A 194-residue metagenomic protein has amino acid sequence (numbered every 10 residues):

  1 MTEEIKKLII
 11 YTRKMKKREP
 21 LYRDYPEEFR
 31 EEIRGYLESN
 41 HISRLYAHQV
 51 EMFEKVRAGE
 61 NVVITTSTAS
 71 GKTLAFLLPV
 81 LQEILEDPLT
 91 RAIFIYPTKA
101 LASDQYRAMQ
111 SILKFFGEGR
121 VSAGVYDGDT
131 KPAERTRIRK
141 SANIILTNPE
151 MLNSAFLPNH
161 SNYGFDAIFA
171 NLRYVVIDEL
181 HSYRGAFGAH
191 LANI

Functional and structural regions predicted by a protein language model:
M1-N61, V121: Helicase-associated low-complexity/disordered flanking segments
F53-G59, T73-P88: Walker A/P-loop NTP-binding motif
A58-I64, L89-A92, A142-N143: Pre-Walker A (Motif I) flank of P-loop NTPase domains
L81-Q105, E118-G119, A170: Conserved SF1/SF2 helicase motif Ia
L85, G128-N171: Conserved helix/coil segment N-terminal to the catalytic DExD/H
L101-D127: Conserved helix-turn-beta segment of the N-terminal RecA-like "Helicase ATP-binding" lobe in SF1/SF2 helicases
P149, D178-E179: Walker B catalytic acidic pair
H181-I194: Post-DEXD/H (motif II) to motif III coupling segment of the RecA-like Helicase ATP-binding lobe
